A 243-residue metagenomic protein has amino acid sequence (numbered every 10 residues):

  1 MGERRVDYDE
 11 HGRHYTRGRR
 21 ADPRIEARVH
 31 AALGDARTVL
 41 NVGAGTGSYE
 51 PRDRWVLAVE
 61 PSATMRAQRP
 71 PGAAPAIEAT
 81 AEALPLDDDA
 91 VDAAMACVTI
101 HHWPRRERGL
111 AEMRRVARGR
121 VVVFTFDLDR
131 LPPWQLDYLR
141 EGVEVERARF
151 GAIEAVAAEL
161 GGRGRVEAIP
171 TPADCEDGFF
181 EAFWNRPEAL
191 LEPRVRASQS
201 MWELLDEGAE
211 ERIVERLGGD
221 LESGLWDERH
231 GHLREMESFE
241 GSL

Functional and structural regions predicted by a protein language model:
M1-L40, S48, A63-Q68, N185: Conserved class I S-adenosyl-L-methionine
L40-A83, R108: Class I SAM-dependent methyltransferase SAM/SAH-binding core
M95: A conserved beta-strand element that flanks and buttresses the S-adenosyl-L-methionine
V98-H102: Short catalytic micro-motifs in class I SAM-dependent methyltransferases
E107-V121: A short glycine-rich, Lys/Arg-flanked "PGG" loop and its adjoining helix->strand segment in the class I
R120-E154, D177-E181: Conserved class I S-adenosyl-L-methionine
A148-E167, E192, R212: Short alpha-helix
V166-L243: Conserved Class I S-adenosyl-L-methionine
